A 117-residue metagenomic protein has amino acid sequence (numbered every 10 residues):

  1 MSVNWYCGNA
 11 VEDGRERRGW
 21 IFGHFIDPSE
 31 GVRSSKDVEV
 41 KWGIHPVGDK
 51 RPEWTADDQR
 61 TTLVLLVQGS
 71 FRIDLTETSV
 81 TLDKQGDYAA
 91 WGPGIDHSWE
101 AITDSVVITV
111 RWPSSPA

Functional and structural regions predicted by a protein language model:
M1-V47, P52-W54: A short, N-terminal "cap"/entry segment at the start of jelly-roll beta-barrel domains of the cupin/DSBH fold
G31-S34, R51-D58, L75, T81 (+1 more regions): Short histidine-centered beta-strand/loop micro-motifs that create catalytic or ligand/metal-coordination sites
G43, Y88-A90, T103-A117: A short hydrophobic beta-strand segment most commonly corresponding to one strand of the jelly-roll/cupin
A56-I73: Short, conserved beta-strand element in jelly-roll/cupin
Q59, I95, T103-D104: A generic "binding-loop/recognition-motif" signal
E77-G94: Short acidic-glycine-tyrosine-enriched beta hairpin
